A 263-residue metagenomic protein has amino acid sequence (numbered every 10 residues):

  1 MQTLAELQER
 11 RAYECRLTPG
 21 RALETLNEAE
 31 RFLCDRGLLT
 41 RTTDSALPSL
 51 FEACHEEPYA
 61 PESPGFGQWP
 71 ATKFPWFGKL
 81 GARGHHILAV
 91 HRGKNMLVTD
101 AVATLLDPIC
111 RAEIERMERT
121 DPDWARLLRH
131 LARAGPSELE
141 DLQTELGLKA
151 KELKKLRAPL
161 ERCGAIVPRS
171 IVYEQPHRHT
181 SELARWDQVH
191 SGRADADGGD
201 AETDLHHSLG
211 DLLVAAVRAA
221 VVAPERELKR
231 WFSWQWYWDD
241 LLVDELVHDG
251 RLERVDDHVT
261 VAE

Functional and structural regions predicted by a protein language model:
M1-E263: Long, low-complexity intrinsically disordered regions
